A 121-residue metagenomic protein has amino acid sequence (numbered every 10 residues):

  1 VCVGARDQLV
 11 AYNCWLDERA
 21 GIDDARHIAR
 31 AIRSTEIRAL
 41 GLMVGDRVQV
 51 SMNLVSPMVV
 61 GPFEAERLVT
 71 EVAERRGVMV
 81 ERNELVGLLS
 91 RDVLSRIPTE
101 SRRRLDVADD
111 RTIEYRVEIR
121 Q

Functional and structural regions predicted by a protein language model:
V1-Q121: Long, contiguous binding/interaction regions
